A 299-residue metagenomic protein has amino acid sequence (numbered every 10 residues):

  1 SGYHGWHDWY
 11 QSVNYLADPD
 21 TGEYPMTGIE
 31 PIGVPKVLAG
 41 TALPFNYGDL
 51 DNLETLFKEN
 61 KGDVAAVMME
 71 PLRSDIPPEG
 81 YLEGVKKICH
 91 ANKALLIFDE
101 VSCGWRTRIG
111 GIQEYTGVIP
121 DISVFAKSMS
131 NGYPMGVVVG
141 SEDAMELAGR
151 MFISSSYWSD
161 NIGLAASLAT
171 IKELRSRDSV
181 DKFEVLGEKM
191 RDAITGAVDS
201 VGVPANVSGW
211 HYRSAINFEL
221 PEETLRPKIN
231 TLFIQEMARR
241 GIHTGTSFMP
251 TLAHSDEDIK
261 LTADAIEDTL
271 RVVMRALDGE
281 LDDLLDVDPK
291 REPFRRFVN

Functional and structural regions predicted by a protein language model:
S1-D63, E188: PLP-dependent aspartate aminotransferase-fold enzymes
D49-L56, P71-L95: Active-site core of PLP-dependent enzymes with the aminotransferase class I/II
E54, R150-D160: A short glycine-threonine-serine/GTX helix/turn-capping micro-motif
A91-N92, V201, R240: Helix C-cap/helix->beta junction micro-motif
T116-A148, S159-A166: Active-site PLP attachment segment
T170-D192, E223: Structural signature of PLP-dependent enzymes
R175-R177, R239-N299: PLP-dependent enzyme catalytic core of the Aspartate aminotransferase-like
G187-D192, V201-F233, L284-V298: Conserved PLP-binding catalytic core of the aspartate aminotransferase-like
